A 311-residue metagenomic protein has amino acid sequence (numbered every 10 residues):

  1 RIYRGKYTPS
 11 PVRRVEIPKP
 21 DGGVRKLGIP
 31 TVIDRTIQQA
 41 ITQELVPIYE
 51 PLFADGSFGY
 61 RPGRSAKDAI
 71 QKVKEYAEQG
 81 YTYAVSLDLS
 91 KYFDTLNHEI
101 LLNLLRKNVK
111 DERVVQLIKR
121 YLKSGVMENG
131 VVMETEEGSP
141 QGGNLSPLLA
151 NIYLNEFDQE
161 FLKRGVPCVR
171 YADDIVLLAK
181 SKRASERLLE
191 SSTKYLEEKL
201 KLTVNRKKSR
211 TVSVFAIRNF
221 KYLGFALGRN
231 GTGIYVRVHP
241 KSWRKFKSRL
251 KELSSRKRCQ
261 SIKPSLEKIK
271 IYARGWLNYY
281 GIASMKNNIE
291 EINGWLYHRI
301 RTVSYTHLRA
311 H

Functional and structural regions predicted by a protein language model:
I2-E16, P20, L52-G56, Y60-N219: Conserved polymerase palm-domain catalytic core
K26-G28: N-terminal core-binding DNA-recognition domain of tyrosine site-specific recombinases/integrases
I37-L45, L149-A150: Active/ligand-binding-proximal structured segments within catalytic/core domains that scaffold catalytic residues
Y60-K67, E267, E290-G294: An alpha-helix initiation/capping motif
K123, K199-E267, Y272-R274: A conserved non-catalytic segment of reverse transcriptases and RNA-directed RNA polymerases corresponding to the late
A283-Y305: Short secondary-structure subsegments characteristic of cysteine-rich extracellular domains
T306-H311: Conserved small/polar residues in nucleotide/adenosyl-binding loops
